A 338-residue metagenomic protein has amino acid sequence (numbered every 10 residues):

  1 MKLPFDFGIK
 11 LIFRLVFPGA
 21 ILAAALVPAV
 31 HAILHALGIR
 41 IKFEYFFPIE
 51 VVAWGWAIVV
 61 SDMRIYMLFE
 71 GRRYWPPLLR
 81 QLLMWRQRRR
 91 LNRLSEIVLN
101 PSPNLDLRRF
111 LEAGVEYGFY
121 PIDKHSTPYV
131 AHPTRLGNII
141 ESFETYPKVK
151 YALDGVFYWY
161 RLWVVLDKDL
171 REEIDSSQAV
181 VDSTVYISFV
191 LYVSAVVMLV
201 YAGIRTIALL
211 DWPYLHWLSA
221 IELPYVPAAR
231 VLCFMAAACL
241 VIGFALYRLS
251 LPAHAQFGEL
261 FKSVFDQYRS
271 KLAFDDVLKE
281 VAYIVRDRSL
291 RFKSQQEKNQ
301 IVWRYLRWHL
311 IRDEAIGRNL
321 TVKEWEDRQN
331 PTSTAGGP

Functional and structural regions predicted by a protein language model:
M1-I12, W217-L232, A245-P338: Cytosolic/matrix-facing juxtamembrane and C-terminal tails of multi-pass cellular membrane proteins
M1-L107, I204-W212, L223, V231 (+1 more regions): N-terminal first transmembrane alpha-helix
K2-A20, K150-W212, A229-F234: Transmembrane alpha-helical segments and their cytosolic interface motifs in multi-pass membrane proteins
I33, S61, I65, L91-S95 (+5 more regions): Generic structural signal of hydrophobic/aromatic residues within well-ordered alpha-helices of folded domains
M67, E96, E172, A179 (+4 more regions): Charged/polar, solvent-exposed surface patches and flexible loops
G71-D169: Charge-rich cytosolic interhelical loops and cytosolic tails of multi-pass membrane proteins
E96-S102, C239, V285-S294: Juxtamembrane/interfacial segments around transmembrane helices
A236-F244: Single-pass alpha-helical transmembrane signal-anchor segments
